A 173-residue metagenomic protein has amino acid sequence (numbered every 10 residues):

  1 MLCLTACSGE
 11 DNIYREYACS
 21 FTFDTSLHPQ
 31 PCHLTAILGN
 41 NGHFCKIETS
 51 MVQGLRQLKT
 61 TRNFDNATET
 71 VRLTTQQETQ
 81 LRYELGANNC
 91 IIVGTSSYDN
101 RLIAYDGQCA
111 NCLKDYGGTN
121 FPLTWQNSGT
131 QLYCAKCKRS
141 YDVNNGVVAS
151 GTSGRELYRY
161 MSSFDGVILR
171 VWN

Functional and structural regions predicted by a protein language model:
M1, I103, S128-Q131: Processing junctions and N-termini across compartments
L2-A6: C-terminal motif of bacterial Sec signal peptides marking the signal peptidase cleavage site
C7-D11: Bacterial signal peptide processing site
N12-T124, M161-N173: N-terminal pre-ligand scaffold of iron-sulfur
E78-Q80, N127-S128, V147-S150: Intrinsically disordered, low-complexity segments enriched in polar/charged residues with Gly/Pro, especially when
C112-Y133, K138-N144: Conserved binding-pocket/active-site segment within a compact domain
A135-N173: Short Fe-S-cluster ligation motifs
